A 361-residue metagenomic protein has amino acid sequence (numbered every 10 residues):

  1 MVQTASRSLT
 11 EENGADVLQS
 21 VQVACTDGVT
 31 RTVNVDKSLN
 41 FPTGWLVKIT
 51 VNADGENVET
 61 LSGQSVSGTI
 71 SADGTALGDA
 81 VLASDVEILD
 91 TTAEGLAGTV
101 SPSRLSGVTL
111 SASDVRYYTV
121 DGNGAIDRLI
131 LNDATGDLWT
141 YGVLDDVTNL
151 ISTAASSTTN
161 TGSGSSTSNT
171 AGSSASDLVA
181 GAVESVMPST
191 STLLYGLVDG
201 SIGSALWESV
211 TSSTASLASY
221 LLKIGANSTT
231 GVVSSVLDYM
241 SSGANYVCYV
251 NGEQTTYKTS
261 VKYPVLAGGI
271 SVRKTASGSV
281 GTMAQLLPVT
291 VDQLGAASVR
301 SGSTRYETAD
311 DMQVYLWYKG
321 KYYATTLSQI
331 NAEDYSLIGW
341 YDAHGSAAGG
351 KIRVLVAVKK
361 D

Functional and structural regions predicted by a protein language model:
M1-D361: ...the same signal can extend to comparable exposed beta-sheet modules with similar sequence chemistry even outside
